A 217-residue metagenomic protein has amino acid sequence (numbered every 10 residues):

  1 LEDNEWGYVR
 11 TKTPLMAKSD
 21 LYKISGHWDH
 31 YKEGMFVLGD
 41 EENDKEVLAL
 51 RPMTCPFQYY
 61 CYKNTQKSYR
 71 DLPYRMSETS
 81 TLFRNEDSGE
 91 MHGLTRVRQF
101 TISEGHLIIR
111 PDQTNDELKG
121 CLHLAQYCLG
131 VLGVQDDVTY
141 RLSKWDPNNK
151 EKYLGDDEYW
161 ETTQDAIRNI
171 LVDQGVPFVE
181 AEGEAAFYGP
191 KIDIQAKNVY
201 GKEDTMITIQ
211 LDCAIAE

Functional and structural regions predicted by a protein language model:
L1-E217: NTP/phosphate- and nucleic-acid-binding module
